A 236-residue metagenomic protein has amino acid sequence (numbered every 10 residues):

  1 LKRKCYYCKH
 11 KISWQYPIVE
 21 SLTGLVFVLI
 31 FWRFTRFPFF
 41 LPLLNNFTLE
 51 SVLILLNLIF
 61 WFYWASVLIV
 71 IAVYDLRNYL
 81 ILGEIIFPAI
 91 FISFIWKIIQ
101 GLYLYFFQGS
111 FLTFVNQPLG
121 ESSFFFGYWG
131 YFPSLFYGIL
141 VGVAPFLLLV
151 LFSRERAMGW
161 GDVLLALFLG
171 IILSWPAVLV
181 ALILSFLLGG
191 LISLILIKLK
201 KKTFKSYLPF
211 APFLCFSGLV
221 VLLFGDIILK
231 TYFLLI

Functional and structural regions predicted by a protein language model:
L1-I236: A membrane-topology feature that recognizes alpha-helical transmembrane segments and their immediate juxtamembrane
